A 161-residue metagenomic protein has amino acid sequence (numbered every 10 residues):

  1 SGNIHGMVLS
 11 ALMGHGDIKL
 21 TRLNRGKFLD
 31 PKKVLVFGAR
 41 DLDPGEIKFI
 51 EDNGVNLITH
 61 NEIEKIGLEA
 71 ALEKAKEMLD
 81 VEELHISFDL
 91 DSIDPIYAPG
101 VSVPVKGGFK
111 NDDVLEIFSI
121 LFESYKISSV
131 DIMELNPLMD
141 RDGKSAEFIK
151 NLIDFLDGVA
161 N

Functional and structural regions predicted by a protein language model:
S1-G26, S124-Y125: Active-site histidine-anchored catalytic micro-motif
H5-V8, D30, E46, A71: Internal, well-ordered alpha-helical segments in soluble enzyme and binding-protein domains
M7, L29, A39, D52-V55: Conserved catalytic alpha/beta core of Sir2/sirtuin-type deacylases, generalized to analogous enzyme cores that bind
L9, G14-D17, I47, A98 (+1 more regions): Short capping/connector residues at structural and topological boundaries
M13, G38-D41, T59-N61, E134: Short, structured patches in soluble enzyme cores that scaffold and shape functional sites
L20-P44: Phosphate/diphosphate-binding glycine-rich loops and adjacent basic-rich segments that engage nucleotide
L42-D52: Short, glycine/polar-rich helix-capping loops at beta-to-alpha or helix-loop-helix junctions that flank or form
E51-N161: Catalytic cores of soluble, metal-dependent hydrolases
